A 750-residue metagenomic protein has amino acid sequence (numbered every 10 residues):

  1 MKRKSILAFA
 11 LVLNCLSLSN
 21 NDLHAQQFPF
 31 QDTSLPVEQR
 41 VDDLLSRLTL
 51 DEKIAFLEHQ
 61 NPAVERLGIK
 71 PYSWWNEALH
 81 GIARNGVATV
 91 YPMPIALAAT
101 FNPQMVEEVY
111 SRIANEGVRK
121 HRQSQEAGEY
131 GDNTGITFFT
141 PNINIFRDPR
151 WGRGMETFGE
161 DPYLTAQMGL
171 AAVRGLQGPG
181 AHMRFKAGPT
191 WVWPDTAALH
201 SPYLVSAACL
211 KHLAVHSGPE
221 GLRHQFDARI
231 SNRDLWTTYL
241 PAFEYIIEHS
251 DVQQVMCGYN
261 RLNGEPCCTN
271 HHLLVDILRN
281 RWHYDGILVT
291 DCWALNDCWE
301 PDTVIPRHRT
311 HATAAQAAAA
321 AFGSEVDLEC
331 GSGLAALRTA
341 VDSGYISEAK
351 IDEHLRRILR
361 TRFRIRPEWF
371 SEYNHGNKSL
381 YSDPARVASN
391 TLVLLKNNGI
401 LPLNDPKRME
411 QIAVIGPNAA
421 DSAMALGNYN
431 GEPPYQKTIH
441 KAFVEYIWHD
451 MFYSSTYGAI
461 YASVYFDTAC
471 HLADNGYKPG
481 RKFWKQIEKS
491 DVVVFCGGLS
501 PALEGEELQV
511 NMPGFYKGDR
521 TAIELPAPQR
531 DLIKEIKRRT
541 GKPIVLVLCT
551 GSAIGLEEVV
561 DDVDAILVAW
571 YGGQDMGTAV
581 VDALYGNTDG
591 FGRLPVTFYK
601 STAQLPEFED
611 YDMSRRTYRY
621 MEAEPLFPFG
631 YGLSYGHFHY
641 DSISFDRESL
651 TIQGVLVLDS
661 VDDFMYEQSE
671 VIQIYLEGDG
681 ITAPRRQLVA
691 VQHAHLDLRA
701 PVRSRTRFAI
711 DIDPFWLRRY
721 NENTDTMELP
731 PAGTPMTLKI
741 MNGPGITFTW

Functional and structural regions predicted by a protein language model:
M1-Q27: Bacterial Sec-dependent N-terminal signal peptides
A25-W750: Glycoside hydrolase catalytic-domain context in secreted enzymes
